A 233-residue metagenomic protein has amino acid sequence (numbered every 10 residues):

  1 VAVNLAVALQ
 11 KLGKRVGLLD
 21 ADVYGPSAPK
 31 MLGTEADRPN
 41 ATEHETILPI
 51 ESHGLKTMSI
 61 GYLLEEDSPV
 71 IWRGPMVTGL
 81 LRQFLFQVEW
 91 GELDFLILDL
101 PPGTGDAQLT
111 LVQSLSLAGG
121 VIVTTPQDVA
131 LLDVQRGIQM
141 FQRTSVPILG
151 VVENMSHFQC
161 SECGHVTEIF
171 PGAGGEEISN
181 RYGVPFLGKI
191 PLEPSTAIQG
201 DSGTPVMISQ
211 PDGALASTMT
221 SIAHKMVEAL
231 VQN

Functional and structural regions predicted by a protein language model:
V1, L5: Hydrophobic positions on the alpha1 helix immediately C-terminal to the Walker A/P-loop
A6, Q10, V112: Gly/Ala-rich phosphate-binding loop of Rossmann-like dinucleotide-binding domains, activating on the conserved
L9-W72, T78, L85: Phosphate-binding loop that captures ATP/GTP phosphates
H53-K56, G91-L96, G119: Loop/turn-to-beta-strand initiation segments
M58, L81, L100, Q113 (+2 more regions): Glycine-rich phosphate-binding loops of nucleotide-dependent enzymes
L63-L111: Phosphate-binding/switch loop-helix module in NTP-utilizing enzymes
D94-F95, P101-Q199: Conserved catalytic-core segment of NTP-binding enzymes
S202-L215: C-terminal boundary of histidine-terminating zinc-finger modules
